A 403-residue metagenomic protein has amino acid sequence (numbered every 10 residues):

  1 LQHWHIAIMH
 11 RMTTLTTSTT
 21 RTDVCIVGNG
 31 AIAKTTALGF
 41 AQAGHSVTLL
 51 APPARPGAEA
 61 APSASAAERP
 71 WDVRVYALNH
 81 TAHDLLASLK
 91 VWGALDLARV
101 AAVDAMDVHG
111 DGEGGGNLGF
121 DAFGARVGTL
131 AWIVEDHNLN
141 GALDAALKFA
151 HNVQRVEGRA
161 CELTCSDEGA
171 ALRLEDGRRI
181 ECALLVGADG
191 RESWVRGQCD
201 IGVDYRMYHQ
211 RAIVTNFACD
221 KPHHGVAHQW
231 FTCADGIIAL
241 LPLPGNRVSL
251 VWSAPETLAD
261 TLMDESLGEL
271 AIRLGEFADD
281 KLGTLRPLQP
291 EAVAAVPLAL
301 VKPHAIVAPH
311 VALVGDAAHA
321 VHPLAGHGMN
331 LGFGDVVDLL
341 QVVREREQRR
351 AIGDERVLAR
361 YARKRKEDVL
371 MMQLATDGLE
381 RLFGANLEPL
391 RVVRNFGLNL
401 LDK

Functional and structural regions predicted by a protein language model:
S18-G30: Beta1/beta-strand and adjacent pyrophosphate-binding region of the FAD-binding site in flavoprotein oxidoreductases
V27, A41-D72: Glycine-rich FAD pyrophosphate-binding loop
A33-K34: N-terminal Rossmann-fold NAD(P) dinucleotide-binding loop
P70-D111: N-terminal FAD cofactor-binding segment of flavoenzymes
L86, G169-A171, R178, L184-V293: Conserved FAD-binding catalytic core of PHBH/FMO-like flavoproteins
L95-Q198, R206-V214: Conserved N-terminal helical subregion
D260-G353: FAD/FMN-dependent oxidoreductases across multiple families
Q341-K403: C-terminal helical "tail/cap" subdomain of flavin- and related membrane-associated enzymes
